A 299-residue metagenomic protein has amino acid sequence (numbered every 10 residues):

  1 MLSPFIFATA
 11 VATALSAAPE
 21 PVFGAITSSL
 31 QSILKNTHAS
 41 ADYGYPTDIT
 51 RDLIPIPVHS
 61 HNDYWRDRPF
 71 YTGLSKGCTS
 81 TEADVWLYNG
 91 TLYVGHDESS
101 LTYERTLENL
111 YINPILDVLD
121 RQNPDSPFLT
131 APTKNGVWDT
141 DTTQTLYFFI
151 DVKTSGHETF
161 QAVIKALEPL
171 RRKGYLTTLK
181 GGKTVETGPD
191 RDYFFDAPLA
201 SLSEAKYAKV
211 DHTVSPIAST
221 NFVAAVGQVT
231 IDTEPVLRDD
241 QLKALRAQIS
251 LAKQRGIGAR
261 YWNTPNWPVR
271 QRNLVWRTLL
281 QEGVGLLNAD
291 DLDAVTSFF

Functional and structural regions predicted by a protein language model:
M1-A25: Fungal secretory targeting signals
A18-P55, T72-S75, T79, W86-F299: Catalytic cores of phosphodiester-bond hydrolases, prominently lipid phosphodiesterases
S60-C78: A conserved donor-nucleotide-binding helix/loop in the catalytic core of Leloir-type glycosyltransferases
